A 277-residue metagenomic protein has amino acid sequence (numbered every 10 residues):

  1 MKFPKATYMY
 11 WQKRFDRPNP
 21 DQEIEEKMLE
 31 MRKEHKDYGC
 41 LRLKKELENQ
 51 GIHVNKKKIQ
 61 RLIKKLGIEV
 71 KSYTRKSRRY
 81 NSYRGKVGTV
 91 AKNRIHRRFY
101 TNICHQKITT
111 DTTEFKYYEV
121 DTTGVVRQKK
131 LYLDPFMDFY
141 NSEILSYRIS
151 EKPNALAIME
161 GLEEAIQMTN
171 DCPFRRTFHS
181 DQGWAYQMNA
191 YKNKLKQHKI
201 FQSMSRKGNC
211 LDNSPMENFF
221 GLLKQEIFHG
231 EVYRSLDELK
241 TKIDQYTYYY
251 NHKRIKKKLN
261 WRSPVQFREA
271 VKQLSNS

Functional and structural regions predicted by a protein language model:
M1, Y8, M28, L43 (+13 more regions): Mobile genetic element proteins and their domesticated derivatives, centered on retroelements and DNA transposons
F3-T7, E23, A157, G161 (+6 more regions): Generic alpha-helical secondary structure signal
K5-I103, N209, S263-V271: Basic, flexible linker segments flanking DNA-binding modules in nucleic acid-interacting mobile-element proteins
Y10, N141-Y147, Q202-S205, H229-G230: Short small-residue beta-strand/loop micro-motif enriched in glycine and branched aliphatics
S82, K86, S180-Q182, M188-N189 (+3 more regions): RNase H-like two-metal-ion nuclease catalytic core shared by retroviral integrases and related mobile-element nucleases
R97-L145: An active-site-proximal beta-strand-loop segment
K129-K130, R148-D171: Active-site beta-loop-alpha junctions of metal-dependent nucleic acid enzymes, especially the RNase H-like/DDE
K192, K196, I200, L222-S277: C-terminal domain-tail junction helix/linker
